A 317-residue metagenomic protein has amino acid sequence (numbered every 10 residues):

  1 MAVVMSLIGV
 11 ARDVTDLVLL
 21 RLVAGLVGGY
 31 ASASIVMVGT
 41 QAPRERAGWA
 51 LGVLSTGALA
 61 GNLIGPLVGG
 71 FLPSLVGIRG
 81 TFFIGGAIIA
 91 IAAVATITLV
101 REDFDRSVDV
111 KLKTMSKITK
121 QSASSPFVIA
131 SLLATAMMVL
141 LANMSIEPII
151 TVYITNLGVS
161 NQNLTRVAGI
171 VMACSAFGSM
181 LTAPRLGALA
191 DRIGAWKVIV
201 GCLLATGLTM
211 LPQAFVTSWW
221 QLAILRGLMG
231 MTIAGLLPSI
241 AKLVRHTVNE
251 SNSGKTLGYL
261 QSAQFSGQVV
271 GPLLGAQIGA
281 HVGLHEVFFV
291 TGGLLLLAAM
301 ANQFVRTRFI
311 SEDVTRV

Functional and structural regions predicted by a protein language model:
M1-S6, G86, K197-P212: Structural signature of the two symmetry-related core transmembrane helices
V4, T15-V23, T209, W220-L228: Paired small-residue
V10-T15, F215-T217: Helix-breaking motifs and short loop linkers at transmembrane-helix boundaries and internal kinks in secondary membrane
L20-A58, K242-L243: Cytoplasmic helix-loop-helix junction between adjacent transmembrane helices in 12-TM secondary transporters
R101-L132, R316-V317: Juxtamembrane intracellular "pre-TM" segments in multi-pass secondary transporters
P126-S145, G227: Pair of pore-lining "gating" transmembrane helices in MFS-fold secondary transporters
I149-R166: Short amphipathic helix-loop junctions that connect adjacent transmembrane helices in Major Facilitator Superfamily/SLC
L181-G194: Helix-to-loop junctions at the C-terminal end of transmembrane segments in multipass secondary transporters
